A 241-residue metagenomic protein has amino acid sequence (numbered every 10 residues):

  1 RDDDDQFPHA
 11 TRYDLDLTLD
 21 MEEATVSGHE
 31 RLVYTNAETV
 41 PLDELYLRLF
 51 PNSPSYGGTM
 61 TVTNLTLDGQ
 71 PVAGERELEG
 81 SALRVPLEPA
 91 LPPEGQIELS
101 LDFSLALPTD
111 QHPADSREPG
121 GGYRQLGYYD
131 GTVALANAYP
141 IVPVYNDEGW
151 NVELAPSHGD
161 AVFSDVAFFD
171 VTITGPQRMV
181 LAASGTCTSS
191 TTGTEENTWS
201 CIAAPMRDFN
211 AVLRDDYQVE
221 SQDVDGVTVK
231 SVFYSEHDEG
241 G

Functional and structural regions predicted by a protein language model:
R1-S27: N-terminal, polar/Ser/Thr-rich
D4, L15-T18, A73, P86-L91 (+2 more regions): Beta-strand-rich interaction surfaces with strong enrichment in secreted/lumenal proteins
V26-G28, I97, A167: Hydrophobic core residues within well-ordered beta-strands of beta-rich domains
S27, V40-L47, G58-T59, D110-P113 (+1 more regions): Short, hydrophobic/aromatic beta-strand segments
V33-Y56, S157-A161, D165-P176: Surface-exposed beta-strand/loop patches in extracellular or lumenal glycoproteins
S55-Y128, E195: A surface-exposed beta-strand-loop module
D102-R214: Extended, low-hydrophobicity, Ser/Thr/Pro/Gly-biased non-transmembrane segments
V171, S200-C201, Y217-G241: Juxtacatalytic substrate-recognition/specificity segment
